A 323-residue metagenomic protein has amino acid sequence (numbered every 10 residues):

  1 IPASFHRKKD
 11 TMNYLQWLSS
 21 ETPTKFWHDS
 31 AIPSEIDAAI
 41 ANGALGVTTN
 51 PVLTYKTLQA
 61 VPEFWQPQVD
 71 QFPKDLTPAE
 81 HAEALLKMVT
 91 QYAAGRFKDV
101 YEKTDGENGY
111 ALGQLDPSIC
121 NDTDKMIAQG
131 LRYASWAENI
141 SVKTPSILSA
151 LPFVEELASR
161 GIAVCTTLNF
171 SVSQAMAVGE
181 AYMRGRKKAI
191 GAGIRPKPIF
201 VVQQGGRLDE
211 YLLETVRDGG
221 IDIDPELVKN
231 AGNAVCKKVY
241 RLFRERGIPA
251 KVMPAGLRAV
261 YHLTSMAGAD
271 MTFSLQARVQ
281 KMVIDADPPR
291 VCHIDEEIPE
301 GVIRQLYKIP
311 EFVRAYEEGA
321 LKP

Functional and structural regions predicted by a protein language model:
P2, A44, L53-K56, A60-V154: Active-site beta->alpha loop and helix N-cap motifs at the rims of alpha/beta catalytic domains
P2-A31: N- or domain-start disorder-to-order transition segments that initiate the globular core
W17, A134-I140, E156-C165, L242-P249: Short, surface-exposed connector motifs at secondary-structure boundaries
T24-S30, L45-T49, G109-L115, I140-T144 (+4 more regions): Hydrophobic faces of well-ordered beta-strands that scaffold small-molecule active sites in alpha/beta enzyme cores
I36, K87-K98, I127-L131, V154 (+4 more regions): Generic structural signal for well-ordered alpha-helices, preferentially at hydrophobic/aromatic core positions
V61-A84, G161-C165, L213-K229: Glycine-rich tight-turn/loop motif centered on a GG-T
A163-H293: Catalytic alpha/beta core domains of metabolic enzymes, predominantly
H293-P323: C-terminal extensions of enzymes
